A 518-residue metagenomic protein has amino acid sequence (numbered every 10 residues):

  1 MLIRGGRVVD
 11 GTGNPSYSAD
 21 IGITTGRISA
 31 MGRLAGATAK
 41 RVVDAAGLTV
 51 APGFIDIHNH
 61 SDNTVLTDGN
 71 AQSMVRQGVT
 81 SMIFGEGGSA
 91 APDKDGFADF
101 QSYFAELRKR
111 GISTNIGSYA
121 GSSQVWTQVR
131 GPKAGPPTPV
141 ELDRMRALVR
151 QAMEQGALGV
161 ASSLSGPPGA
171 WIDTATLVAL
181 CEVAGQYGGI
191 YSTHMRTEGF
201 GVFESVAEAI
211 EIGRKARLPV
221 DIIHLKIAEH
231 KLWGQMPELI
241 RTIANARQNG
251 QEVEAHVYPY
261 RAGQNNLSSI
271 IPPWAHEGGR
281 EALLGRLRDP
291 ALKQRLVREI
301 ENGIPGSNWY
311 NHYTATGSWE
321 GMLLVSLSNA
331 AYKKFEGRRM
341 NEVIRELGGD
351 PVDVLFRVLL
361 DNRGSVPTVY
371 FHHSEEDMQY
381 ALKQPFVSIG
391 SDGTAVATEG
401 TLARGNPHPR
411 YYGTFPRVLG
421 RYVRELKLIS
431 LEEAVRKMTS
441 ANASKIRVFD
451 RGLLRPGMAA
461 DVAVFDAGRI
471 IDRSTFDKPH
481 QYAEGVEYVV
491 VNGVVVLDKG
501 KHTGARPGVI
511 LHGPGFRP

Functional and structural regions predicted by a protein language model:
M1-L2, V8-G53, D68: Histidine-rich, glycine-flanked metal-binding segment
G6, I21, G26, G47 (+13 more regions): Divalent metal-coordination and catalytic microenvironments
G6, Y380-F386, D392, V396 (+1 more regions): C-terminal cap of metal-dependent C-N hydrolases
V8-D20, V366-H372, M378, L426-R436 (+1 more regions): Acidic, glycine-enriched loop/beta-strand segments at the rims of small-molecule binding/catalytic pockets
A45-V50, F54-N59, V65-V160, C181 (+3 more regions): Divalent-metal coordination cores built from histidine and acidic residues
H58, L164-A170, M195-F200, L225-L232 (+3 more regions): Conserved short loop/turn motifs at secondary-structure junctions
S89-P92, S162-I172: Glycine-rich, proline-tolerant flexible connector loops at the mouths of alpha/beta enzymes
S113, Y119-Q124, Q128-P139, M145-G166 (+5 more regions): Active-site neighborhoods of metal-dependent hydrolases
